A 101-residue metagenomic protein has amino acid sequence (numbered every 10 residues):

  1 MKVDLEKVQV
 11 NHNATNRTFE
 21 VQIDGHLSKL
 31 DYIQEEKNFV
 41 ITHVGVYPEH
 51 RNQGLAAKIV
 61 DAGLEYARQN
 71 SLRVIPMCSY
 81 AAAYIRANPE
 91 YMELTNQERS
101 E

Functional and structural regions predicted by a protein language model:
K2-F39: N-terminal first-folded block
A14, E36, H50, T95-E98: Solvent-exposed, flexible loop/coil residues
V40, G45, P76: Conserved beta-strand segments that form the floor/walls of ligand-binding pockets within enzyme and binding domains
G45-R51: A short, internal acetyl-CoA/4′-phosphopantetheine-binding micro-motif in the GNAT/acyltransferase core
N52-G63: Conserved acetyl-CoA-binding loop-helix of GNAT-fold acetyltransferases
Y66-E101: C-terminal structural segments of small proteins and small subunits
